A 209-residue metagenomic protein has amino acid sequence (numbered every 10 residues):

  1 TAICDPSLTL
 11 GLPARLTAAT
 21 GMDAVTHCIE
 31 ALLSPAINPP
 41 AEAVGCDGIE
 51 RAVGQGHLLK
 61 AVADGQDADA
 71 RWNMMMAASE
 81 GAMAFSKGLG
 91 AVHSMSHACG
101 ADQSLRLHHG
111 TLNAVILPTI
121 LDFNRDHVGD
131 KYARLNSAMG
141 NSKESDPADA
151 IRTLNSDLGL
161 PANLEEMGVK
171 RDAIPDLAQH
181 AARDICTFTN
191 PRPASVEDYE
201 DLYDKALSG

Functional and structural regions predicted by a protein language model:
T1-I37, R134: A glycine/threonine-rich phosphate-anchoring loop and its flanking beta-alpha core in nucleotide/phosphate-binding
T17, G21-A24, V44, G48 (+2 more regions): Catalytic-loop motifs flanking and including active-site residues across diverse enzymes
V25-I29, M74-A82, M95, L117 (+4 more regions): Short alpha-helical scaffolding segments that buttress acidic/His motifs in well-ordered protein cores
A31-K87, H97-A101: Glycine-rich phosphate/diphosphate-binding loops and the adjacent beta-loop-alpha structural elements that coordinate
S79-N113, D184-T189: Glycine-rich phosphate/pyrophosphate-binding beta-alpha loops
A101-A173: Gly/Pro-rich interdomain helix-loop hinge
R171-G209: Short, amphipathic C-terminal "tail helix"
